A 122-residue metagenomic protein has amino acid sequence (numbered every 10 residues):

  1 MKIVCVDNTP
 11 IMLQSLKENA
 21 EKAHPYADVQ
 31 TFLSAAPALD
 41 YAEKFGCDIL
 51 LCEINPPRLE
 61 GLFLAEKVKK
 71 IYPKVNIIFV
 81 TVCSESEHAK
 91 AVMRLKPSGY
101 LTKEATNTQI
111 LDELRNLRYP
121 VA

Functional and structural regions predicted by a protein language model:
M1-M12, L16-A20, L50: Conserved acidic segment of CheY-like receiver
T31-I49: Acidic, metal-coordinating helix/loop segments flanking the phosphotransfer/catalytic sites of two-component signaling
S34, E60-F63: Acidic catalytic/metal-coordinating carboxylates
I54-N55: The short loop immediately C-terminal to the conserved phospho-acceptor aspartate in CheY-like receiver
F63, S84-G99: Alpha4 helix (beta4-alpha4-beta5 surface) of REC/receiver domains from two-component response regulators
A105-R115: C-terminal output helix
R115-A122: The C-terminal output helix
